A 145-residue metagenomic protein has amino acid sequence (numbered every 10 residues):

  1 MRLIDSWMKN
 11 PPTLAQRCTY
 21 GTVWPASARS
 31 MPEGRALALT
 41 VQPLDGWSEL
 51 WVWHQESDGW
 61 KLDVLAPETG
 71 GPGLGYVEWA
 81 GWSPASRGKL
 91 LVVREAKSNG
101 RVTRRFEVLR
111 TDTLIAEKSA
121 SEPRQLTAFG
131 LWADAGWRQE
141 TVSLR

Functional and structural regions predicted by a protein language model:
M1-R145: Sequence signature of WD/YWTD-type beta-propeller architectures
